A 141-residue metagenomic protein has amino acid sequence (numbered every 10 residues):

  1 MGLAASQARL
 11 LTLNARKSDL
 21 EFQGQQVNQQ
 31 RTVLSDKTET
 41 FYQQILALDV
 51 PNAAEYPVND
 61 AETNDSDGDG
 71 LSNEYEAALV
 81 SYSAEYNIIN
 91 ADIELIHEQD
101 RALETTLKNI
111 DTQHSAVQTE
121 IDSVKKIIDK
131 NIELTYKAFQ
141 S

Functional and structural regions predicted by a protein language model:
M1-N59, G68-S141: Amphipathic alpha-helical polymerization modules
